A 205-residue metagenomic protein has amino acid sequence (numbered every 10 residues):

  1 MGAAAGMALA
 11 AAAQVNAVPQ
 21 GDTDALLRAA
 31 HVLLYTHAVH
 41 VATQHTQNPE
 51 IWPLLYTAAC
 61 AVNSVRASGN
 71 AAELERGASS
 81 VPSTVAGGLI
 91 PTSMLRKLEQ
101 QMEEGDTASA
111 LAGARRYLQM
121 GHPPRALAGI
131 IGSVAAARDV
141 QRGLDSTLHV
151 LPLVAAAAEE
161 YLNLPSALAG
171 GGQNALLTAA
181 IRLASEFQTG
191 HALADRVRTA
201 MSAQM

Functional and structural regions predicted by a protein language model:
M1-M205: Mature, well-folded catalytic/scaffold domains that follow N-terminal targeting or propeptide regions
